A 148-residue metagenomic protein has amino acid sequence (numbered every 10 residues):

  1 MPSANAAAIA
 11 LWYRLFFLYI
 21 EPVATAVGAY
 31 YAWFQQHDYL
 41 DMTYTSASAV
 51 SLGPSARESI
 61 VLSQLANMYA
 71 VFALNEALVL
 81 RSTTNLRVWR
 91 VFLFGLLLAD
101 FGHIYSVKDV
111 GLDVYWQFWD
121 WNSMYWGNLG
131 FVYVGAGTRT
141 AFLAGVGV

Functional and structural regions predicted by a protein language model:
M1-V27: Cytosolic juxtamembrane helix and N-cap/initiation of the first transmembrane helix
L18-T25, M68-A77, D100, G135-R139: Core segments of transmembrane alpha-helices that mediate helix-helix packing or line hydrophobic substrate/ligand
P22-P54: Hydrophobic transmembrane helix segments
Y31, D38, F72-S82, S106-V110: Membrane-helix exit/interface motif
R57-L80, G95-L98: Core segments of alpha-helical transmembrane spans in multipass integral membrane proteins
F92-G111: Hydrophobic alpha-helical membrane segments
W119-A136: Individual transmembrane alpha-helices with interfacial aromatic-anchor signatures
Y133-V148: Membrane-water interface at the C-terminal end of transmembrane alpha helices
